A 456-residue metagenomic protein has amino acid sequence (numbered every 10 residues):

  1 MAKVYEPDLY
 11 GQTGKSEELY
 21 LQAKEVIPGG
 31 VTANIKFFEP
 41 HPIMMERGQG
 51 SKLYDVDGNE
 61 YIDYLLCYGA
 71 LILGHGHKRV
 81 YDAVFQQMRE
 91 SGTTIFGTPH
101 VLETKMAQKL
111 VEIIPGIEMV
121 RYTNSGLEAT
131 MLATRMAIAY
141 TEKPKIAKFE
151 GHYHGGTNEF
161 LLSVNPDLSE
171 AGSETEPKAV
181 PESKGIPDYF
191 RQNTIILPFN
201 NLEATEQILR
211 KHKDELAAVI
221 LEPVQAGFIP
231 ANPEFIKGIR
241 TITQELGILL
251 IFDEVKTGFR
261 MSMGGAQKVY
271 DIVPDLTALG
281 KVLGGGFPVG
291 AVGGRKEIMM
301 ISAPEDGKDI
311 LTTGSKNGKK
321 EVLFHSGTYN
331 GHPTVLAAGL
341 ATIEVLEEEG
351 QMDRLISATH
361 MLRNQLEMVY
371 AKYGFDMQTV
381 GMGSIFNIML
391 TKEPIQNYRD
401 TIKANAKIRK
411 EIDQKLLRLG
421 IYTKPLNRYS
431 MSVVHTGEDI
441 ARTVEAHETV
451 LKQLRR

Functional and structural regions predicted by a protein language model:
A2-R456: Conserved N-terminal phosphate-binding loop of PLP-dependent enzymes in the Aspartate aminotransferase
